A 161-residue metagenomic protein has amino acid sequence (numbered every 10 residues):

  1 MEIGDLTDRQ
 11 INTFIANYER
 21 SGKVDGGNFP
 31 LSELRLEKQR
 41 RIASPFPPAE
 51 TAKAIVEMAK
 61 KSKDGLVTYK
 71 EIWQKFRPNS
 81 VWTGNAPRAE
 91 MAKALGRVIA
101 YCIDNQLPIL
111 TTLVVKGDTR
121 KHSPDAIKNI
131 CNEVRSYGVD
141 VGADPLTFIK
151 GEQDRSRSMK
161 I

Functional and structural regions predicted by a protein language model:
I3-G4, E19-F29: Charged, low-complexity interaction regions
T7-Q10, A86: Residues that cap or delimit alpha-helices
Q10-N17, A54, K75, A94: Charge-rich, solvent-exposed alpha-helical interaction surfaces
I11, G27, L31-L36: Generic L/I/V-rich hydrophobic alpha-helical segments across diverse proteins
N17-V24, K61, N105: Surface-exposed polar/charged interaction patches
Y18, L34-I42: TPR/TPR-like alpha-solenoid repeats
R40-P47, A59-I161: Nucleic acid-binding interface residues in structured DNA/RNA-binding domains, emphasizing the DNA-engaging scaffolds
P47, T51-I55: Short alpha-helical "packing" element that flanks the helix-turn-helix/winged-helix DNA-binding module
